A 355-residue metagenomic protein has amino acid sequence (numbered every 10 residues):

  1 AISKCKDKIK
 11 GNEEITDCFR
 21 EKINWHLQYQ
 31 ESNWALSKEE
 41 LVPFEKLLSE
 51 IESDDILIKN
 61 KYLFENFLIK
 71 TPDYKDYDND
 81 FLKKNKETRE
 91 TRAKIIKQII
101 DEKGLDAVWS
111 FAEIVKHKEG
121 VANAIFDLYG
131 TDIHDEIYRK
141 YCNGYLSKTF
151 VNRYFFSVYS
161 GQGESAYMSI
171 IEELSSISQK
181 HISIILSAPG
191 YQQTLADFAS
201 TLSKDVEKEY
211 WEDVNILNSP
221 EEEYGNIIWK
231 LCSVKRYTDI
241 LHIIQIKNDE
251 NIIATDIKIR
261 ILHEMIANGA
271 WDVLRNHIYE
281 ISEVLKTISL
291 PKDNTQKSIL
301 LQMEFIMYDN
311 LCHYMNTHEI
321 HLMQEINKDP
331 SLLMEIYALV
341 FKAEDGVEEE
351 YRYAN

Functional and structural regions predicted by a protein language model:
A1-N355: Non-catalytic all-alpha helical scaffold/repeat segments
